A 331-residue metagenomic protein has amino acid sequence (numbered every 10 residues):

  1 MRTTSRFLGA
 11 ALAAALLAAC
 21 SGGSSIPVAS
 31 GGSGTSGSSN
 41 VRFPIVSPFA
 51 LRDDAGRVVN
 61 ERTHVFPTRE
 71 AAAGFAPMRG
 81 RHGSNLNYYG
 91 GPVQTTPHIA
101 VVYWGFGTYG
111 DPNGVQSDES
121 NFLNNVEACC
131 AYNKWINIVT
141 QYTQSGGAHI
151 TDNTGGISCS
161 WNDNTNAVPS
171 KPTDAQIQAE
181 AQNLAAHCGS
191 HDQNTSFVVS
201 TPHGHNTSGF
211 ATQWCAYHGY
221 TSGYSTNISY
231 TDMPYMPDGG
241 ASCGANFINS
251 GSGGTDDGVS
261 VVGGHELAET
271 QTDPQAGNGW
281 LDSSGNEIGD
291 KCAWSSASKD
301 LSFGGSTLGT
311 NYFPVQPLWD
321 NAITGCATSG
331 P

Functional and structural regions predicted by a protein language model:
M1-G9: Bacterial N-terminal signal peptides that target proteins for export
L17-A19: C-terminal motif of bacterial Sec signal peptides marking the signal peptidase cleavage site
S21-G90, D118, N124, A131-T143: N-terminal zymogen propeptides
T95-I99, D192-F197, T226-S229, D256: Loop/turn elements at helix/coil->beta-strand transitions in domains of secreted/extracellular proteins
G107-D163, S283: Active-site-surrounding "flap" and adjacent substrate/cofactor-binding loops of secreted or lumenal enzymes, prototyped
G147-T221: Active-site-proximal segments of metallohydrolase catalytic domains
F210-D257, D273-P331: Metalloprotease/metallohydrolase-associated module, dominated by Zn2+-dependent proteases
V261-D273: Active-site recognition of the HExxH zinc-binding catalytic motif
